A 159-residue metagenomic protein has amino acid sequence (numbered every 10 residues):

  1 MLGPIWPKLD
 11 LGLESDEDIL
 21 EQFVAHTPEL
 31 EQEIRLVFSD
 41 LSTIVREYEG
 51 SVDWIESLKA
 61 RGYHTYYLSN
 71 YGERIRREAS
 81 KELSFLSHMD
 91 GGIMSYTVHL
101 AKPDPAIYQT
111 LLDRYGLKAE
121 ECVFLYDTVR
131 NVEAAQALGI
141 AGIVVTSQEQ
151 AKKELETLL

Functional and structural regions predicted by a protein language model:
M1-D53, A60, G72-I75: N-terminal helical cap/lid subdomain that shapes the substrate entry/recognition surface in HAD-like hydrolases
V37-L41, I55, V129, K153-E154: Residue-level signal for alpha-helical context at structural boundaries
D53-E56, A60, D113, E133: Surface-exposed alpha-helical segments enriched in charged/polar residues
A60-G62, G139: Glycine-centered short loops/turns at secondary-structure junctions
S69: Conserved phosphate-coupling serine/threonine residues in phosphotransfer and NTP-handling enzymes
G72-E73, R77-L159: Asp-based, Mg2+/Mn2+-dependent phosphohydrolase catalytic module
